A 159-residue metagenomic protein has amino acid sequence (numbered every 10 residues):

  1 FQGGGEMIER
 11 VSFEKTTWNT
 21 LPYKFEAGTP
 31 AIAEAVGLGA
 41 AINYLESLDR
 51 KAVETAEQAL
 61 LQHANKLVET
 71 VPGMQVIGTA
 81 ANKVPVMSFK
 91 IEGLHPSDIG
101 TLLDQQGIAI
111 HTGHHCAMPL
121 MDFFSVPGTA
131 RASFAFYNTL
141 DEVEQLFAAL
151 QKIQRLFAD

Functional and structural regions predicted by a protein language model:
F1-D159: Pyridoxal 5′-phosphate
